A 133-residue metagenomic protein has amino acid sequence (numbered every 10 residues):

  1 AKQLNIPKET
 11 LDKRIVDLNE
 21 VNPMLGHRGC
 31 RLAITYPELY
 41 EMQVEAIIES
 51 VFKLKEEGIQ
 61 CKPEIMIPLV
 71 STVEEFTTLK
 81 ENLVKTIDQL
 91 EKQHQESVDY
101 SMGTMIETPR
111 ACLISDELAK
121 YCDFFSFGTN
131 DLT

Functional and structural regions predicted by a protein language model:
A1-T133: Conserved alpha/beta-domain cores
